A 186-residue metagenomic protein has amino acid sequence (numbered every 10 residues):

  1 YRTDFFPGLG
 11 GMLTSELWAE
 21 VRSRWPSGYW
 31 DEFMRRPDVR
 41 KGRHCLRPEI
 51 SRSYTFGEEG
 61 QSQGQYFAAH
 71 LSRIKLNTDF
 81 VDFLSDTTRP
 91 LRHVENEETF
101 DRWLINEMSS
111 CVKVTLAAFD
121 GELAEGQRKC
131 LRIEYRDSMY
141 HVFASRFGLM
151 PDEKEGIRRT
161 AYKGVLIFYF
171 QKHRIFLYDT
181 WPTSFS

Functional and structural regions predicted by a protein language model:
Y1-E32: Conserved catalytic core of nucleotide-sugar-dependent glycosyltransferases
R24-S186: C-terminal catalytic/acceptor-binding lobe
